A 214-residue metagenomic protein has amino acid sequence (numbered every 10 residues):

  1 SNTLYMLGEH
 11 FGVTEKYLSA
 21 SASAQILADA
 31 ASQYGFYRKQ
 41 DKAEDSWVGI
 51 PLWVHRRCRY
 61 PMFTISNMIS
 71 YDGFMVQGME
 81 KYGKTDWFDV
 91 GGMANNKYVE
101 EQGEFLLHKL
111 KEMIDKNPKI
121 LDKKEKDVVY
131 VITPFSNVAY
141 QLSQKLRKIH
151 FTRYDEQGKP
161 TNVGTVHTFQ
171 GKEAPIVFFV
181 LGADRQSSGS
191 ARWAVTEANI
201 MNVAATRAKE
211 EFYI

Functional and structural regions predicted by a protein language model:
S1-I214: Conserved helicase motor core of SF1/SF2 NTP-dependent helicases
